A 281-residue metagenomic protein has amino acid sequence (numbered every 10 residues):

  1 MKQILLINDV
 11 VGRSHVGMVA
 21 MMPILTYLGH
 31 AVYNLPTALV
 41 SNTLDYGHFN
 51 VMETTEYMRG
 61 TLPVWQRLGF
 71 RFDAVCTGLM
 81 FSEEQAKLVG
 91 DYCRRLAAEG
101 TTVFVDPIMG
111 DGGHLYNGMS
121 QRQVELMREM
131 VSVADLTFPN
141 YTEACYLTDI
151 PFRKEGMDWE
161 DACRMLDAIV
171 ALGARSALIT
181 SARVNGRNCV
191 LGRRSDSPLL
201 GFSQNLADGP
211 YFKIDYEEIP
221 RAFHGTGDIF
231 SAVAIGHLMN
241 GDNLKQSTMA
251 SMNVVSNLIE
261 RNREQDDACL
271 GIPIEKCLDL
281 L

Functional and structural regions predicted by a protein language model:
M1-V105, M109-N117, K276-L281: Conserved N-terminal subdomain of the carbohydrate kinase-like
V11, A38-V40, F81, M109-D111 (+4 more regions): Glycine-rich beta-alpha junction loops
G12-R13, P210-H224: Short pre-catalytic strand/loop immediately N-terminal to key active-site residues, enriched for Gly-Thr
G118-F212: Conserved phosphate/ATP/ADP-binding segment of small-molecule kinases
Y146, R221-L244: Short, small-residue alpha-helix embedded
E160-V170, F212, N243-I259: Short, well-structured alpha-helical segments that form the helix of a local strand-helix-strand
K245-L281: Charged C-terminal helix
